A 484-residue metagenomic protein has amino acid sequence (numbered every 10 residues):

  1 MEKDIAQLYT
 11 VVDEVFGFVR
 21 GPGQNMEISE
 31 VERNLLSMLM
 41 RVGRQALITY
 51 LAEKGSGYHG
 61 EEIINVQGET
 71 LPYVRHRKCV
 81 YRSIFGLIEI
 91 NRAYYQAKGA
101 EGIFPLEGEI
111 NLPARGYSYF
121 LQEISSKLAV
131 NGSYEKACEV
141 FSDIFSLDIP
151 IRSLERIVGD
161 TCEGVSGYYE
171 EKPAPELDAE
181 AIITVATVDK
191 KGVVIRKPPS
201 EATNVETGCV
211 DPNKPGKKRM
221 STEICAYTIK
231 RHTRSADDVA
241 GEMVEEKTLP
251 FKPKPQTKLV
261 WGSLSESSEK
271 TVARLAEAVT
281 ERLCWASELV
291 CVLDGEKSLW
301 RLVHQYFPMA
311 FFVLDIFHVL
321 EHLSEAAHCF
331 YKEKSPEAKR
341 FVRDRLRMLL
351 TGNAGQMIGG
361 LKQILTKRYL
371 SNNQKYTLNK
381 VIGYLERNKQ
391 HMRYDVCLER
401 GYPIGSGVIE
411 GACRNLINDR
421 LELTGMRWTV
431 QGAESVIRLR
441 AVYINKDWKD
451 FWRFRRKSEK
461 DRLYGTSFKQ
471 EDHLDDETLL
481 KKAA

Functional and structural regions predicted by a protein language model:
M1-A52, R92-A484: Catalytic center-proximal scaffold of phosphoryl-transfer enzymes
E53-A114: An N-terminal low-complexity regulatory-tail signal and nearby short nucleic-acid-interaction modules
